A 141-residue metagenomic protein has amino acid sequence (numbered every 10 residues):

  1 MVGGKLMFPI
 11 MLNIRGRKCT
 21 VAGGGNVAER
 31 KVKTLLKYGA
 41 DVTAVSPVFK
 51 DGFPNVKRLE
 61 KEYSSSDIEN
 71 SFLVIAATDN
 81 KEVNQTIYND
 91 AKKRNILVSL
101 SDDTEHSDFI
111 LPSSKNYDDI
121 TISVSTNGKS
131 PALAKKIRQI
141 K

Functional and structural regions predicted by a protein language model:
V2-E60: Hydrophobic, well-ordered beta-alpha structural blocks that scaffold small-molecule cofactor pockets
K5, T78, S99, E105-H106 (+2 more regions): Catalytic, metal-anchored helix/loop core of enzyme active sites in primary metabolism
N13, K115-K141: Adenosine-phosphate binding glycine-rich loop
G25-V27, E82, G128: Residue-level detector of alpha-helix initiation sites
K61-S65: Conserved SAM/SAH-binding loop
S66, E82-N84: Short glycine-rich, flexible loops that bind phosphorylated cofactors or substrates
E69-S71: Alpha-helix C-terminal capping/helix-to-coil transition sites in glycosyltransferase folds
L73-A77, N84-I110: ADP-ribose/adenylate-binding Rossmann-like module
